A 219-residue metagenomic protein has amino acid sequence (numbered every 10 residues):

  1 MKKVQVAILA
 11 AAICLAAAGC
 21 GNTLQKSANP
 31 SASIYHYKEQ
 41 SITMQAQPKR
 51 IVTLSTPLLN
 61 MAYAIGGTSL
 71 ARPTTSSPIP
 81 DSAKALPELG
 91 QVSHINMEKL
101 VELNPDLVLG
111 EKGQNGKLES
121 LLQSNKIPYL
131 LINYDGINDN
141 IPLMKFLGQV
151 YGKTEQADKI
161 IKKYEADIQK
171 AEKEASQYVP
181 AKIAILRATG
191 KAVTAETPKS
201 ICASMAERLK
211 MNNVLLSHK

Functional and structural regions predicted by a protein language model:
K2-Q5, L9, G19-P57, E155-L186: Bacterial Sec-exported substrate-binding components of ABC uptake systems
Y35-K38, T43, V92-V101, K117: Early extracytoplasmic/lumenal segment of secretory-pathway proteins
K49, T68, N104-D106, N125-P128 (+2 more regions): Loop/turn elements at helix/coil->beta-strand transitions in domains of secreted/extracellular proteins
T53-L103, L107-K112, M211: A short, structured surface patch at a secondary-structure boundary
P57-N60, T75-P78, G113-G116, D135-D139 (+1 more regions): Solvent-exposed loop/turn segments at secondary-structure junctions within structured extracellular/periplasmic domains
Y63, Q123-S124, E207: Anion (oxyanion) recognition and catalysis
T75-I79, T194-K219: Alpha-helical, coiled-coil/dimerization segments enriched in small aliphatic residues
K117-K191, L215-S217: Extracytoplasmic substrate-binding proteins
